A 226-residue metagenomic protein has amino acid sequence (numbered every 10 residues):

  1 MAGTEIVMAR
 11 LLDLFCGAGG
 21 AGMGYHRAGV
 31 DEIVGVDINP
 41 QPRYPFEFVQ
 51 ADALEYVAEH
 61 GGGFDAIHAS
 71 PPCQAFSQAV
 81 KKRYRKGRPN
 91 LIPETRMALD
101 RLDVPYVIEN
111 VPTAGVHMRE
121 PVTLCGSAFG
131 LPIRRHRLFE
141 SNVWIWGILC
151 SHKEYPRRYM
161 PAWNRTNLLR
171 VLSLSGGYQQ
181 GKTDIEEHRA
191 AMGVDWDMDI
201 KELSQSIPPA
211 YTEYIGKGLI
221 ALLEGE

Functional and structural regions predicted by a protein language model:
M1-V7: Short, Lys/Arg-enriched N-terminal segments with co-localized hydrophobic residues within the first ~10-30 amino acids
E5, L12, E120-V122: Generic extreme N-terminus detector
A9-V57, H68: SAM cofactor-binding core of SAM-dependent methyltransferases, primarily the Rossmann-like beta-alpha-beta module
F48-A66, C73-E226: Class I S-adenosyl-L-methionine
